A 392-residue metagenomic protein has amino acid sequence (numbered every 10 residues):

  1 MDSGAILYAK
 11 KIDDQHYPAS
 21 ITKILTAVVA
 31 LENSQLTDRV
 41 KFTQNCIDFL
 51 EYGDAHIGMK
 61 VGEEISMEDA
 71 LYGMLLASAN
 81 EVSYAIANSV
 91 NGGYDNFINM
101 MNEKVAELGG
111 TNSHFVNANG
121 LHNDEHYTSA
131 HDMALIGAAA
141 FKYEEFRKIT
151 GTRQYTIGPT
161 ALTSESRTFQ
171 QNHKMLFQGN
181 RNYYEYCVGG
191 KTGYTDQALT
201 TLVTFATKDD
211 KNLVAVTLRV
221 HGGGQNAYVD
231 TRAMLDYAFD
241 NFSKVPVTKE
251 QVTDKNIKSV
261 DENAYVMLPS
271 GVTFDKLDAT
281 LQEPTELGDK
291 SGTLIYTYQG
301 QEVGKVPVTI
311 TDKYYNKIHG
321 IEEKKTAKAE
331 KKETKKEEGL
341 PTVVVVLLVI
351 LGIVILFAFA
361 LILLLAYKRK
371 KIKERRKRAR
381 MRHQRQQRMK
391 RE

Functional and structural regions predicted by a protein language model:
M1-I149: Active-site-adjacent loops and short helices of periplasmic peptidoglycan-processing enzymes
G110-H114, D124-Y127, H131-V349, R369-K373 (+1 more regions): Domain-terminus/edge residues, biased toward the C-terminal soluble/receptor-binding domains of extracytoplasmic
V346-A358: Hydrophobic H-region at the start of alpha-helical membrane spans
L356-E392: C-terminal membrane-anchoring or membrane-association module
